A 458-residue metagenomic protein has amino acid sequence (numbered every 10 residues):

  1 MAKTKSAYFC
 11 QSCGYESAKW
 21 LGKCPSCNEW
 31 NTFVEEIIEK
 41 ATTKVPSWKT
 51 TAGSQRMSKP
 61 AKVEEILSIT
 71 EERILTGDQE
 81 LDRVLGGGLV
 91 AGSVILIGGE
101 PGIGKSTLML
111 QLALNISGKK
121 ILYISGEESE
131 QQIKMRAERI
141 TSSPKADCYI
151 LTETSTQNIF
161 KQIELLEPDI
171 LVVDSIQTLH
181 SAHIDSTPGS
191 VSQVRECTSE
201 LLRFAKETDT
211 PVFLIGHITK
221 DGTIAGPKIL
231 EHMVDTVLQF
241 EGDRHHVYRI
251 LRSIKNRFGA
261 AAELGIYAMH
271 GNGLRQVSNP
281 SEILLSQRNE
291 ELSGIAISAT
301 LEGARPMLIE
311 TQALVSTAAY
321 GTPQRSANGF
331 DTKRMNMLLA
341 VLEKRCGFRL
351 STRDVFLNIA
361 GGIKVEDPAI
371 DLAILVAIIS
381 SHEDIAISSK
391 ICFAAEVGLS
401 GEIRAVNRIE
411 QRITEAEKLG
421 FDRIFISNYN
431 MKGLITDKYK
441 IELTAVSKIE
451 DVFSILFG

Functional and structural regions predicted by a protein language model:
A2-K5, F9-S12, E16-R83, V90-L96 (+7 more regions): Peripheral, non-AAA+ core regions of ATP-driven protein-machinery
E100, G126: P-loop (Walker A) phosphate-binding loop of NTP-binding proteins
I121-S125: Conserved RecA-like ASCE P-loop NTPase motor core of nucleic-acid helicases/translocases
E130: Divalent metal-dependent catalytic cores for phosphoryl transfer on phosphate-bearing substrates
L151: Conserved SAM-binding strand-loop segment of SAM-dependent methyltransferases
